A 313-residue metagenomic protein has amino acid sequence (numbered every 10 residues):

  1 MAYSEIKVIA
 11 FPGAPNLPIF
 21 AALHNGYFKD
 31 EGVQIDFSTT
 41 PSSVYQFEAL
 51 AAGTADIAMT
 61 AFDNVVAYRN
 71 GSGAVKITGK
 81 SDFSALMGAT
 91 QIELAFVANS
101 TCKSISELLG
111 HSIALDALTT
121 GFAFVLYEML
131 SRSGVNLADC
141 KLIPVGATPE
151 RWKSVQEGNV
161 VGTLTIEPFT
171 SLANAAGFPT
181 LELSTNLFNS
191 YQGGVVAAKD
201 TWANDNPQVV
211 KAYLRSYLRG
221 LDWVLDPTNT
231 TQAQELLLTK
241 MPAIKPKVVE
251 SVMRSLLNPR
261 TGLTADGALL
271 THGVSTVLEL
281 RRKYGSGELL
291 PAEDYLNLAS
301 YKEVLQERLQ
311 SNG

Functional and structural regions predicted by a protein language model:
A2-A138, L142-V145, V161-E167: Short, glycine-/small- and polar/acidic-enriched structural segments that line small-molecule recognition paths
P12, T39, S43, A89 (+11 more regions): Solvent-exposed, acidic/flexible segments
L17, F83, G88-F96, F178-P179 (+3 more regions): Small-molecule pocket liners
L23, Y45, A49, A67 (+12 more regions): Extracytoplasmic/secreted proteins, especially bacterial periplasmic and envelope-associated proteins
D30, K76, N186-N189, P259-L270: Short, solvent-exposed loop/beta-turn-alpha elements that line the ligand-binding surface or hinge of extracytoplasmic
D63-N64, G73, E150-P242: Pocket-lining segment of extracytoplasmic ligand-binding domains
N204-E288: Secondary-structure end/capping motifs
S275-G313: Conserved C-terminal helix/tail region of periplasmic/extracytoplasmic solute-binding proteins
